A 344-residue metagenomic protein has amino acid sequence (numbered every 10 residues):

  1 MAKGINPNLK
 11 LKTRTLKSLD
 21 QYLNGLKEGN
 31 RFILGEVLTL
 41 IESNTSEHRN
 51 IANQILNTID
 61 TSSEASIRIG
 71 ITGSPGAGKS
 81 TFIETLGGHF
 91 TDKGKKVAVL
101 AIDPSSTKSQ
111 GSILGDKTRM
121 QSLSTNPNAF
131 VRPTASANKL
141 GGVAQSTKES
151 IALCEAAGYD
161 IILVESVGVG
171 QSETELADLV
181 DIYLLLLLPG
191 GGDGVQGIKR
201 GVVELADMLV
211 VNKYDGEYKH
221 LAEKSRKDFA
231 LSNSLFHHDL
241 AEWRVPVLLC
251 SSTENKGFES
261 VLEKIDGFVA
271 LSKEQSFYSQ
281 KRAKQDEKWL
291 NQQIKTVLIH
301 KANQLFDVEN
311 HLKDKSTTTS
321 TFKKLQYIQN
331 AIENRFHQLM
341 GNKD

Functional and structural regions predicted by a protein language model:
M1-K27: Long, basic/Gly/Ser/Thr-rich N-terminal segments that mediate initial subcellular attachment or targeting
S18-S66, A77, L86-S172, I182-L185 (+1 more regions): Nucleotide-state-sensitive switch-loop elements of NTP-binding domains
K27, I41, T45-R49, G76 (+6 more regions): Conserved phosphate/pyrophosphate-binding and hydrolysis machinery centered on Walker-type P-loop NTPases, extending
L34-E36, L249, S260-H337: Long, well-ordered amphipathic alpha-helical subdomains in the mid-to-C-terminal portions of large enzyme subunits
I69-I71: Hydrophobic anchor at the beta1->P-loop junction of P-loop NTPases
F82: Hydrophobic positions on the alpha1 helix immediately C-terminal to the Walker A/P-loop
Y159, L163-D228: Conserved P-loop NTPase nucleotide-binding/switch module
M208, Y214-L271: Canonical P-loop GTPase G-domain recognition
